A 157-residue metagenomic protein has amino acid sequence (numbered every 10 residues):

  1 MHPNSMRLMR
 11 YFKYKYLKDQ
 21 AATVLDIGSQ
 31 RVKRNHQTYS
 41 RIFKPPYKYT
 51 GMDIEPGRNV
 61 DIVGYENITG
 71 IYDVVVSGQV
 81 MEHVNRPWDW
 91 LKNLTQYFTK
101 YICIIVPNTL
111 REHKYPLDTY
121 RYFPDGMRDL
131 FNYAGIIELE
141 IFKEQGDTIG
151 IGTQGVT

Functional and structural regions predicted by a protein language model:
M1-A21: Class I SAM-dependent methyltransferase Rossmann-like catalytic core, especially the SAM/SAH-binding loop
M1-H2, L17, H83, P87 (+2 more regions): Aromatic-acidic/polar surface patches that form glycan- and anion
M6, C103, G150-I151: Hydrophobic transmembrane signal anchors and adjacent membrane-proximal interface regions, especially in viral
M6-M9, R31-N35, K44-P46, D118 (+1 more regions): Short amphipathic alpha-helical surface micro-motifs
K18, R41-K44, L139-T157: A C-terminal cap/extension of S-adenosyl-L-methionine-dependent methyltransferases that defines the acceptor-substrate
K18-D19, Y97, Y133: Alpha-helix C-cap/termination motif
A22-H113, F123-R128, Q154: Conserved SAM-binding loop
D118-G150: Short alpha-helix
